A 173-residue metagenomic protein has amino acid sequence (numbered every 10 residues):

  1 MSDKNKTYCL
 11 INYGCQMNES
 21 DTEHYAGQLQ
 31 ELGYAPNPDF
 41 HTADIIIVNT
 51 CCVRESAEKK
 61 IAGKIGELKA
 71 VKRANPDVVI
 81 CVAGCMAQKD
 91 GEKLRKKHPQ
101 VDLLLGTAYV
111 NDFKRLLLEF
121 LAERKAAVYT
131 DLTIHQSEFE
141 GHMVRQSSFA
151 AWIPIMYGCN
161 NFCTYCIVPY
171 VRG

Functional and structural regions predicted by a protein language model:
M1-G173: Proteins enriched for Cys/Gly/acidic motifs involved in redox and nucleic-acid/cofactor modification
